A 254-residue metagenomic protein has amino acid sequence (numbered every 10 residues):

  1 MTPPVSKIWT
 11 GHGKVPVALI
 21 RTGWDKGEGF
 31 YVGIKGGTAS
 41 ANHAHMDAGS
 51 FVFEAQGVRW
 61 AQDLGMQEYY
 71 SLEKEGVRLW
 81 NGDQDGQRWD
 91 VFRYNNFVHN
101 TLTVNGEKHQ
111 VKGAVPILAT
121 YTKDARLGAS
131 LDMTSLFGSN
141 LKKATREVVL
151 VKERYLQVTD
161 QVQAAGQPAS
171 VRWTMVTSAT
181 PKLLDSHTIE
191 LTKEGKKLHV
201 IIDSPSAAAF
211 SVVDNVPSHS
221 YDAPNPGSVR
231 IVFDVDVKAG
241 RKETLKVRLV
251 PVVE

Functional and structural regions predicted by a protein language model:
M1-W60, T122-R126, S130-D132, R230-V232 (+1 more regions): Carbohydrate-active enzyme catalytic cores, enriched for enzymes that act on polyanionic acidic polysaccharides
K26, S40, E68, Q110 (+1 more regions): Glycine-rich nucleotide phosphate-binding loop and flanking beta-alpha elements of Rossmann-like dinucleotide-binding
G36, L64, V104: Active-site donor-binding loop signature of nucleotide-sugar glycosyltransferases
A61-L64, Y69-E73: Cytochrome P450 core scaffold surrounding the K-helix E-X-X-R motif and the conserved "meander" helix-loop region
S71-E254: CBM-like, beta-strand-rich accessory domains located in the C-terminal region of large, secreted polysaccharide-active
